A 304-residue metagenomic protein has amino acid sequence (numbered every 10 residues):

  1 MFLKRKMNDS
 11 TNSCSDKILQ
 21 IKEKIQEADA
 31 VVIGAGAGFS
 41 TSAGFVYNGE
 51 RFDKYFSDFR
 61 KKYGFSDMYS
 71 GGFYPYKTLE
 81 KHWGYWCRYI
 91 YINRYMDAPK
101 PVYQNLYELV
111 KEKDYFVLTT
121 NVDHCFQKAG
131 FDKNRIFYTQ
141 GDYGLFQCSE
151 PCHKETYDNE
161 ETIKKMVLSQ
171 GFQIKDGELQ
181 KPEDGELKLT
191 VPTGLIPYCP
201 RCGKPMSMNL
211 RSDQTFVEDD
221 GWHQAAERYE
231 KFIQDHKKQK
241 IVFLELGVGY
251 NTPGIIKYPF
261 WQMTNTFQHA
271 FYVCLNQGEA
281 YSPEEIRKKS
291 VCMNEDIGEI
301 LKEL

Functional and structural regions predicted by a protein language model:
M1-L304: Conserved catalytic alpha/beta core of Sir2/sirtuin-type deacylases, generalized to analogous enzyme cores that bind
